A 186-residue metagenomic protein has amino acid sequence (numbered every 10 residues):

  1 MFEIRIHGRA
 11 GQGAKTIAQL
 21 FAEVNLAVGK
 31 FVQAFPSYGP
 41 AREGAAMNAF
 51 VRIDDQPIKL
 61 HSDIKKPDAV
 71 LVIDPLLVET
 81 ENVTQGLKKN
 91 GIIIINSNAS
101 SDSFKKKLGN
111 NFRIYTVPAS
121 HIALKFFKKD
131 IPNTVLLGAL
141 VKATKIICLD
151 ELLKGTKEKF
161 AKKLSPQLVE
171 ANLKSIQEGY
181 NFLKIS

Functional and structural regions predicted by a protein language model:
M1-S186: Active-site cofactor/cluster-binding pocket
